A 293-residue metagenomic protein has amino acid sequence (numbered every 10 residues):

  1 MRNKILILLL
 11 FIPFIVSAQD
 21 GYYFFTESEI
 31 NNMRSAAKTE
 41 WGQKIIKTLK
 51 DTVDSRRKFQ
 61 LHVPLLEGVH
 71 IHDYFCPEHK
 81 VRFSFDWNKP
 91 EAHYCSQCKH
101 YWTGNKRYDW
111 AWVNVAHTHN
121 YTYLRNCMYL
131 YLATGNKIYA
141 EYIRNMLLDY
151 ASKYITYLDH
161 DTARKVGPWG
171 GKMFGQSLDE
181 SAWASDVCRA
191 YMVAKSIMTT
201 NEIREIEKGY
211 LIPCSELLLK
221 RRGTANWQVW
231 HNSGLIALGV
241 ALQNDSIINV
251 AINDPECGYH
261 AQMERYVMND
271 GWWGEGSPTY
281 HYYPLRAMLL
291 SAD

Functional and structural regions predicted by a protein language model:
K4-F14: Sec-dependent N-terminal signal peptides
S17-T224, V229-I236, I252-E256, H260 (+1 more regions): Extracellular glycan-targeting catalytic surfaces
F174-L178, R222-N226, L242, S246 (+2 more regions): Alpha-helix capping and helix-loop boundary segments enriched in small/acidic/polar residues
S246, A251-D293: Long, repeat-rich segments with strong aromatic
